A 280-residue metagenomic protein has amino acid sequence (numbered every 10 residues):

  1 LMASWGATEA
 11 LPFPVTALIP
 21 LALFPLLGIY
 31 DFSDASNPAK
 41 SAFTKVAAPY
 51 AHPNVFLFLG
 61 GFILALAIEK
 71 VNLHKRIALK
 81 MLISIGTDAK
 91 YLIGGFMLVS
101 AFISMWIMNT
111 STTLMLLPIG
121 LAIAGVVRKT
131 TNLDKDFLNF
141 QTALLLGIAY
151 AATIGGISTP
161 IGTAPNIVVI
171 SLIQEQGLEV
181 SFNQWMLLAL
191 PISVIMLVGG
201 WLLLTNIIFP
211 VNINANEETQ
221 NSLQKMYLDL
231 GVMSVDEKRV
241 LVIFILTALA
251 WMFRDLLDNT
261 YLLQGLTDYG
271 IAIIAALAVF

Functional and structural regions predicted by a protein language model:
L1-L57, E175-L178, Q184-F280: Hydrophobic transmembrane alpha-helices of multi-pass small-molecule transporters
L1-S4, F96-A101, I148, L246-T247: Hydrophobic, membrane-inserted alpha-helices
A7-A10, K70, T87, L138 (+1 more regions): Helix-loop interface residues and adjacent transmembrane-helix termini in multi-pass membrane transporters, primarily
V15, I19-K135: Membrane-embedded alpha-helical segments and adjacent helix-loop junctions characteristic of multi-pass solute
F62, S100-P118, N139-F182, M196-I207: Alpha-helical transmembrane segments and, especially, the helix-loop junctions at the ends of these helices
L82-T87, F137, G147, S222-S234: Membrane-interface segments at loop-to-transmembrane junctions
G86, N132-L144, F182, M186: Membrane-interfacial loop-to-helix junctions in multi-pass inner-membrane proteins
T130-N132, A149, T153, A189-S193: C-terminal transmembrane helix pair
